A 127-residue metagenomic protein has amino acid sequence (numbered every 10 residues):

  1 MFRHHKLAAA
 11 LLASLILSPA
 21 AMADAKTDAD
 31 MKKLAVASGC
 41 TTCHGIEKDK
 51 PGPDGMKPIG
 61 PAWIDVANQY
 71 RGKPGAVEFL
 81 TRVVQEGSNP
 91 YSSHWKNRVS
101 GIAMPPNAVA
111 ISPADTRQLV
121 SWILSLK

Functional and structural regions predicted by a protein language model:
M1-A9: Bacterial N-terminal signal peptides that target proteins for export
A9-S18: Bacterial N-terminal signal peptides
P19-D24: Sec/Tat signal peptide C-region and signal peptidase I cleavage site
K26-I46: Sequence/structural segment immediately N-terminal to covalent heme-attachment motifs in c-type and related
A29, L34, P74-V77, I102 (+1 more regions): Periplasmic c-type cytochrome electron-transfer domains
T42, K48-Y70, E86-D115: Axial heme c-ligation environment in periplasmic c-type cytochrome domains
H44, Q85, L124-K127: Protein kinase-like catalytic domain
R71-E86: Conserved segment of the thioredoxin-like fold in thiol-based oxidoreductases
